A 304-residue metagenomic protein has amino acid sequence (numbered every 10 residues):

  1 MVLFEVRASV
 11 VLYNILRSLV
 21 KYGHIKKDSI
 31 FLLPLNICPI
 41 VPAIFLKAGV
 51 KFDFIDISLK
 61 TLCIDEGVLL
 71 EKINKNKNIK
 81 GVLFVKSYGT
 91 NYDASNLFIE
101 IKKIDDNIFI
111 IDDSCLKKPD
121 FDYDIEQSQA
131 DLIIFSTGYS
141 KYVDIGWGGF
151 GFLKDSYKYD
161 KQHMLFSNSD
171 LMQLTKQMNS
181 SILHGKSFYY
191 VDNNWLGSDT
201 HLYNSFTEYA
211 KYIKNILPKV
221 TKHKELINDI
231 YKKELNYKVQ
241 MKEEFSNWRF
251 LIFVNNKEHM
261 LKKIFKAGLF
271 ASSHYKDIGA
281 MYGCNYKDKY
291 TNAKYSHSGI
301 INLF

Functional and structural regions predicted by a protein language model:
M1-H24, N36, V220-N228: Conserved N-terminal alpha-helix of the aminotransferase class I/II PLP-enzyme fold
L16-N74: Conserved PLP-anchoring active-site segment centered on the Schiff-base-forming lysine
I25, K158-Y159, N255-I264: Short, conserved charged micro-motifs
T61-W147, G151-K158: Active-site phosphate-binding strand-loop segment of PLP-dependent enzymes
S156-E208: Active-site C-terminal subdomain of aminotransferase-like
D199-D229, K238-F253: Conserved glycine-rich beta-strand-loop-beta hairpin in the small C-terminal domain of fold type I
K257-I300: Conserved PLP cofactor-binding pocket of PLP-dependent enzymes
